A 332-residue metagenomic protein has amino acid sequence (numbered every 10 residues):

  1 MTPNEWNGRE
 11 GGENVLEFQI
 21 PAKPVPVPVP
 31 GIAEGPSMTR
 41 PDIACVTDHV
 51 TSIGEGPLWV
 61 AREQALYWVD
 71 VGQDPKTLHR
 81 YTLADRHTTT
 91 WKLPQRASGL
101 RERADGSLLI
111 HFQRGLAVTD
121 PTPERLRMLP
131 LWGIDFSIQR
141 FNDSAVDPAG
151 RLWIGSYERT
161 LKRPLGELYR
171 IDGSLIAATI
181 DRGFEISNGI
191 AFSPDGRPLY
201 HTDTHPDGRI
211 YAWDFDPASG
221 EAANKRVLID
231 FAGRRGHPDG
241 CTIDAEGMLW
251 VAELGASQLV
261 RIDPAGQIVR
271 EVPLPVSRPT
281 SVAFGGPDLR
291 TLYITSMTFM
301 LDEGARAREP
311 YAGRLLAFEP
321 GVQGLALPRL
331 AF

Functional and structural regions predicted by a protein language model:
G35-V50, L83, K225-R226, G321 (+1 more regions): A short helix->beta-strand "capping" segment at the edge of beta-propeller domains
I43-T47, R86-K92, R127-I134, I176-R182 (+2 more regions): A short beta-strand motif characteristic of beta-propeller blades
H49-Q64, L93-F112, D135-R151, D181-L199 (+3 more regions): Beta-rich, blade/repeat-based domains predominating in secreted/periplasmic proteins but also intracellular
V60-R62, L66-G72, L108-R114, L152-K162 (+3 more regions): Conserved beta-strand positions in repeat-built beta-propeller and related beta-rich domains
T77-H79, G115, E167-Y169, R209-Y211 (+2 more regions): A short loop-to-beta-strand structural motif that recurs across blades of beta-propeller domains
R125-I180: Hydrophobic alpha-helical segments and helix pairs
W213-G220, P320-G324: Short loop/turn segments immediately following beta-strands, especially the blade-tip and inter-blade linker loops
G285-F332: Blade-level signature of beta-propeller repeat domains, shared across WD40, Kelch, NHL, RCC1 and BNR/Asp-box propellers
